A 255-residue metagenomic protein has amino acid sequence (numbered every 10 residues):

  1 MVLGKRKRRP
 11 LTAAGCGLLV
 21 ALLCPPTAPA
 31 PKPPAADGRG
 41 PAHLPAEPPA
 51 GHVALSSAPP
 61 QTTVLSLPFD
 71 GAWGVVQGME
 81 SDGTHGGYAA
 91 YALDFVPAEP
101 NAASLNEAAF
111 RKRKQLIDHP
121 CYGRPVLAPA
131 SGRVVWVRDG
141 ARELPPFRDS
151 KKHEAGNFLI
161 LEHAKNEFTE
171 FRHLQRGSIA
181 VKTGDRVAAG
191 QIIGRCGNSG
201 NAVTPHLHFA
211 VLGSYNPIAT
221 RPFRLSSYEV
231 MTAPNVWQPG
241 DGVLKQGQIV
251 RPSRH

Functional and structural regions predicted by a protein language model:
M1-K7: N-terminal secretory signal peptides that target proteins for export/translocation
G15-L23: Bacterial N-terminal signal peptides
K32-A103, A108-H119: Non-catalytic extracellular/periplasmic "stalk" and linker regions immediately N-terminal to catalytic or recognition
H52, A58-P60, G74-V76, T84 (+3 more regions): Acidic, glycine-rich catalytic/binding loops that coordinate metals and/or anionic ligands
R111-R113, H119-C121, P129-Q175: Zn2+-dependent peptidoglycan hydrolase active-site motif and core
P125-W136, A180-R195: Short, well-structured beta-strand-loop connectors
G140-R142, I193-N201: Short, charged beta-turn/beta-strand-edge "cap" motif at the junction between a beta-strand and an adjacent loop
A180-K182, N198-P205: Short glycine/proline-centered loop/turn elements that form peptide/ligand docking sites
